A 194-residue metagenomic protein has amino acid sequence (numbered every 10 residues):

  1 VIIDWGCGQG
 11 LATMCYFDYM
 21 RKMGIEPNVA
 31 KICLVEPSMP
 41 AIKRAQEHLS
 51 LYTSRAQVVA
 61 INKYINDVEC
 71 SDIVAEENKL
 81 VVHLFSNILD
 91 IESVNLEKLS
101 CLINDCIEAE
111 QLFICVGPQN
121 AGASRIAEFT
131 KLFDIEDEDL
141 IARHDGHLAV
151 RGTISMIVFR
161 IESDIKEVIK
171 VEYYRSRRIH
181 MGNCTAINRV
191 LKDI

Functional and structural regions predicted by a protein language model:
V1, D18-Y19, H48: "Short basic amphipathic alpha-helical interaction patches in structured regions
V1-G8: Conserved class I S-adenosyl-L-methionine
G6, Y16, H83: Catalytic lumenal/periplasmic loop and adjoining terminal transmembrane helix of membrane glycan-assembly enzymes
Q9-E26: Conserved SAM-binding loop of SAM-dependent methyltransferases across substrates and taxa, primarily the Class I
C15, R44-A45: Short, solvent-exposed amphipathic alpha-helices that sit in or adjacent to ligand/effector-binding or catalytic
A30-C33: Short beta-strand element of Class I
S38: Conserved SAM/SAH-binding beta-strand->alpha-helix loop
A41, H48-A56, I61-I194: Domain-level detector for long C-terminal conserved domains
